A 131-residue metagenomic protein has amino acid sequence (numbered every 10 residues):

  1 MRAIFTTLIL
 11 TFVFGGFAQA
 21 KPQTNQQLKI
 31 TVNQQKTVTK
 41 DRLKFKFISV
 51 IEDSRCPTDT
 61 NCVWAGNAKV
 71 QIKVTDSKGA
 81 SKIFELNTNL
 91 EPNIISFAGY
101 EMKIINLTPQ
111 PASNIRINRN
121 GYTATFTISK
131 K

Functional and structural regions predicted by a protein language model:
M1-Q23: Bacterial Sec-dependent N-terminal signal peptides
Q19-K131: Surface-exposed, beta-sheet-biased, low-hydrophobicity segments with strongly acidic/polar composition
